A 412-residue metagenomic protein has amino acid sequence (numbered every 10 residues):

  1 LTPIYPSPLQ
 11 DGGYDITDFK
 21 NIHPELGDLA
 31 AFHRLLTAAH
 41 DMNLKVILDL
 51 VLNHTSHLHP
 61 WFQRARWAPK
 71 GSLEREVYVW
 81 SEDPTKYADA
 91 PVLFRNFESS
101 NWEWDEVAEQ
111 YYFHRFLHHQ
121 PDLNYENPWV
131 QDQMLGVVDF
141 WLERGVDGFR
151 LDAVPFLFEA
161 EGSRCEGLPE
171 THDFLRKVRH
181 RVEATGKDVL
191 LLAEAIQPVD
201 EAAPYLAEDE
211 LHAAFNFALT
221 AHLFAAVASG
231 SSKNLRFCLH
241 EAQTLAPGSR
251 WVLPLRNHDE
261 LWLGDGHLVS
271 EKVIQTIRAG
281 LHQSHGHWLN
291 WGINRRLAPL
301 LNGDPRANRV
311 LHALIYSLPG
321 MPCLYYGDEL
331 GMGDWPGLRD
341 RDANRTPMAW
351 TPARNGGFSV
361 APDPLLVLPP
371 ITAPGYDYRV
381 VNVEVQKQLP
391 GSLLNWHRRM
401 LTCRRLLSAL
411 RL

Functional and structural regions predicted by a protein language model:
L1-L412: Active-site and adjacent substrate-binding regions of carbohydrate-active enzymes
